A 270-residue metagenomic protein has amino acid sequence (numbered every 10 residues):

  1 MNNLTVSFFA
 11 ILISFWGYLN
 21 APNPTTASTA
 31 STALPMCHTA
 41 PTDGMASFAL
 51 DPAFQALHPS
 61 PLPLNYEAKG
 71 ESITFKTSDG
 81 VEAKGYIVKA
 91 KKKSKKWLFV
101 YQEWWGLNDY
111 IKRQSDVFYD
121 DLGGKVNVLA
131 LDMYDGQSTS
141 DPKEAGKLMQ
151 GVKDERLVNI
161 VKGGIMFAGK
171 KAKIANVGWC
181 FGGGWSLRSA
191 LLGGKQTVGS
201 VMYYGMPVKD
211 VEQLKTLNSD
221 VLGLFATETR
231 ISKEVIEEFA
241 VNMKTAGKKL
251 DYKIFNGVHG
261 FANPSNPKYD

Functional and structural regions predicted by a protein language model:
N2-A21: Sec-dependent N-terminal signal peptides
P24-Q55, P59, P63-E67, S72-A168 (+1 more regions): Serine-hydrolase catalytic machinery in alpha/beta-hydrolase-like enzymes
L131-D135, G205, F255-G257: Active-site loop/turn elements of alpha/beta-hydrolase fold enzymes, especially the short glycine-/histidine-rich
G163-T216: Primarily recognizes the serine-hydrolase "nucleophile elbow" in alpha/beta-hydrolase and SGNH/GDSL folds
L217, L222-F225: Short beta-strand/loop motif that positions the catalytic acidic residue of the alpha/beta-hydrolase fold
T227-K233: Acidic catalytic loop of the alpha/beta-hydrolase fold
K244, K249-D270: C-terminal catalytic histidine-bearing segment of alpha/beta-hydrolase fold enzymes
